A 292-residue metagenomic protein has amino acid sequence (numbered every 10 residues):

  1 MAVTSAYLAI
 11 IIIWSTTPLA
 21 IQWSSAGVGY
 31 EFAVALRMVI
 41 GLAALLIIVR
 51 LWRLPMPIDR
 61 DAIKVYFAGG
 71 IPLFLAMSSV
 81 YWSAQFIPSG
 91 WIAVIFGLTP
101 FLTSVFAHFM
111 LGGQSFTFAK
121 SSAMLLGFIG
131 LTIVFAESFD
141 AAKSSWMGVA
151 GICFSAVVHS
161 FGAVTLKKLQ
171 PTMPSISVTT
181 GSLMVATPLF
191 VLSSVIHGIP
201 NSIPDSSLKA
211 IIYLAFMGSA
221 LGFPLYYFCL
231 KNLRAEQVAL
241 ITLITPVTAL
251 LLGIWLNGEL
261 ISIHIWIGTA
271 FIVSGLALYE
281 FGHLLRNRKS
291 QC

Functional and structural regions predicted by a protein language model:
M1-V34, S79-W82, A142-K168, P188 (+1 more regions): Glycine-/small-residue-enriched transmembrane alpha-helix faces in small-molecule transporters and effluxers
I13, T17-P18, L46-F96, T132-I133 (+1 more regions): Specific transmembrane alpha-helical segments of multi-pass solute transporters/efflux pumps, especially DMT/EamA
S15, L19, L46, G70 (+9 more regions): Hydrophobic/small/kink-forming positions within alpha-helical transmembrane segments of polytopic membrane proteins
T16, A20-W23, G27, G41-D59 (+4 more regions): Membrane-interface helix-cap regions at the ends of transmembrane helices in multi-pass membrane proteins
A35-L36, L73-F74, I92-L98, V164-T187 (+1 more regions): Helix-helix packing/entry segments at the starts of transmembrane helices
L45, F67, L98, F106 (+4 more regions): Hydrophobic transmembrane alpha-helices of multi-pass small-molecule transport proteins
L45, T103-V105, F109-M110, D140-H197 (+2 more regions): Transmembrane alpha-helical segments that form core, pore/gating elements of small-molecule transporters/exporters
D61-A68, S115-G127, M173-S182: Cytoplasmic-side transmembrane-helix entry/capping segments in multi-pass membrane proteins
